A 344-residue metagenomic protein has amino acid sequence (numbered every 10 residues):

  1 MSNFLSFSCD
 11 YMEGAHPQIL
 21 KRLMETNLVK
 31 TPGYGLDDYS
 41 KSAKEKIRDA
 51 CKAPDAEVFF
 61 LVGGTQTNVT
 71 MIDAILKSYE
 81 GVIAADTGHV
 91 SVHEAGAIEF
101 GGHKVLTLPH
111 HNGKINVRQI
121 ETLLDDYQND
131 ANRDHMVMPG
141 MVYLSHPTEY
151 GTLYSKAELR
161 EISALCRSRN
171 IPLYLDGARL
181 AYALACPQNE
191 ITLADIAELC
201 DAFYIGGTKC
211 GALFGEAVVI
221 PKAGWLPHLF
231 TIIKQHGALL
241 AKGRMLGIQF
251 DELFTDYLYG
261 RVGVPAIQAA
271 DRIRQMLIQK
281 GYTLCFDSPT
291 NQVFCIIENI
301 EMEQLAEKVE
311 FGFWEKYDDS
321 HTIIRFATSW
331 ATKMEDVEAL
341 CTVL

Functional and structural regions predicted by a protein language model:
H16-G64, D86-S91, A97: Conserved N-terminal alpha-helix of the aminotransferase class I/II PLP-enzyme fold
A74-V92, E121: Conserved PLP-anchoring active-site segment centered on the Schiff-base-forming lysine
K77-Y79, D271, M276-L344: Conserved C-terminal alpha-helix-loop-beta "cap" of PLP-dependent enzymes that closes/shapes the active-site mouth
G102-G140, L144-P147, Y154-E161: PLP-dependent aminotransferase-class I/II
V105-L106, L173-L175, L284, F311: Hydrophobic beta-strand scaffold residues
H111, M138-P139, S145, L153 (+2 more regions): Active-site C-terminal subdomain of aminotransferase-like
Y154-C186: Catalytic PLP-binding core of fold-type I/II PLP enzymes
